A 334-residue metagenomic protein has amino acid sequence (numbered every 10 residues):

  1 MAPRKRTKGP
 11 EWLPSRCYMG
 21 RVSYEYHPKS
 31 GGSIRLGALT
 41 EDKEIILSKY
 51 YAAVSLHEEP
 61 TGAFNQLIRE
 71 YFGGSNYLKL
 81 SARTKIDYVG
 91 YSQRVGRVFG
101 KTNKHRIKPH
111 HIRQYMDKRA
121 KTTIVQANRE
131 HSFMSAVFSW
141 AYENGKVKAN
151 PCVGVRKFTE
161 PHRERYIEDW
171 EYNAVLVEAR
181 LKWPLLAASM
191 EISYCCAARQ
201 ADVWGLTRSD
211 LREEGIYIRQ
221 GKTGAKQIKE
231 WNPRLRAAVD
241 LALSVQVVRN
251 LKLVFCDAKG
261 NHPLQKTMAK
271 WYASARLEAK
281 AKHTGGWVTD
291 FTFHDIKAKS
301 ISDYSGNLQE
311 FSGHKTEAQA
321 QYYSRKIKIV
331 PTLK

Functional and structural regions predicted by a protein language model:
M1-Q66, Q114, E230, K328: Basic/aromatic DNA-contact patch characteristic of tyrosine site-specific recombinases
R16, H162, Y166-A174, C196 (+1 more regions): Conserved tyrosine-mediated DNA breakage-rejoining catalytic core shared by Y-recombinases
S33, A225-I228, N261-P263: Short, mixed charged/polar active-site loops that provide acid/base catalysis or chelate metal/phosphate cofactors
G73-K146, R163, P184, H262-T267 (+1 more regions): N-terminal core-binding DNA-recognition domain of tyrosine site-specific recombinases/integrases
V125, E191, C195, A201-D202 (+4 more regions): C-terminal catalytic core of tyrosine-transesterase DNA break-rejoin enzymes
N128, E143, V147-K148, V153-Q200 (+1 more regions): Basic, Lys/Arg- and aromatic-enriched nucleic-acid-binding interface segment
A174-E178, Q227-L243, N307-E310, A318-K334: DNA/chromatin major-groove-contacting recognition/catalytic segments
N232-W287, S300, Y304-S305: Active-site/catalytic core of tyrosine-dependent DNA strand-transfer enzymes
